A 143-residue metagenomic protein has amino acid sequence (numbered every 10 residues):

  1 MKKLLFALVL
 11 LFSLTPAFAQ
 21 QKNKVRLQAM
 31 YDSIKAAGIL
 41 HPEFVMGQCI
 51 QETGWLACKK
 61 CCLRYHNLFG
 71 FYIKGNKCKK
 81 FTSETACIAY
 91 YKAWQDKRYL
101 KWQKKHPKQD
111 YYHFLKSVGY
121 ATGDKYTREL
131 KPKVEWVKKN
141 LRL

Functional and structural regions predicted by a protein language model:
M1-K22: Bacterial Sec-dependent N-terminal signal peptides
A17-L143: Catalytic cores of secreted/periplasmic lytic hydrolases that degrade extracellular macromolecules
